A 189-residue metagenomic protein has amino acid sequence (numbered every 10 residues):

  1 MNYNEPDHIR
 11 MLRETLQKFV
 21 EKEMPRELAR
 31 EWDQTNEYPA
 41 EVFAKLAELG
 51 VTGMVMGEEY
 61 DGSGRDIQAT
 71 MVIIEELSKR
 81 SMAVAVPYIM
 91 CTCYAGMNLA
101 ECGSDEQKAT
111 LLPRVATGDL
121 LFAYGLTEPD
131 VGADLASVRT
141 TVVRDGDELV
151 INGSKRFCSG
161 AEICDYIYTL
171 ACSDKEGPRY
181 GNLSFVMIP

Functional and structural regions predicted by a protein language model:
M1-I89, T110, R114-T117: Amphipathic, small/basic residue-rich leader segments at the start of a protein or domain
E59, L126-V131, R156-F157: Short, solvent-exposed loop/turn elements at beta->coil junctions and helix N-caps that rim active or binding pockets
I74, G96-L99, L112, Y168 (+1 more regions): Conserved protein kinase catalytic domain
V86-E106, G132-L135: N-terminal glycine-rich flavin-associated loop
K108-A109, D130-L135, C158-A161, G177-P178: Short, well-ordered, mixed-charge alpha-helical segments that flank or form enzyme active sites
G118-L126: A short, Trp-centered hydrophobic/proline-enriched beta-strand micro-motif
T140-V143: A structural signal for short hydrophobic beta-strand segments in well-ordered beta-sheet cores
E148, N152-P189: A short core secondary-structure module
